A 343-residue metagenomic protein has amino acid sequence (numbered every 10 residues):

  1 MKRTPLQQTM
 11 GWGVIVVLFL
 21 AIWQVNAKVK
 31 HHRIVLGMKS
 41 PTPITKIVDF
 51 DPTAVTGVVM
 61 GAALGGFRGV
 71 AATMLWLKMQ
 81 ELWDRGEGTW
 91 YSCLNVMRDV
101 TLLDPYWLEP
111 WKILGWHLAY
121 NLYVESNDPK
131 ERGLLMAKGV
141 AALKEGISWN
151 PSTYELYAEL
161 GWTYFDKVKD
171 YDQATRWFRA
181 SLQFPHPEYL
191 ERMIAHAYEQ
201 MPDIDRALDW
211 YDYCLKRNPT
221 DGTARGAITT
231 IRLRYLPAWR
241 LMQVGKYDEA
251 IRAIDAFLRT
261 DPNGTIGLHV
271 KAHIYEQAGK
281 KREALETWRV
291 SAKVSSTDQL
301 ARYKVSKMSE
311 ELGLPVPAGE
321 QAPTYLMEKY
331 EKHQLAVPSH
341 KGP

Functional and structural regions predicted by a protein language model:
K2-L114, L118-N121: N-terminal alpha-helical interaction modules that lie
A72-T73, L108-E109, Y154-E155, E188-Y189 (+4 more regions): Helix-start (N-cap) detector for alpha-helical repeat units in TPR-like alpha-solenoids, especially tetratricopeptide
Q80-E81, W116, W162-T163, H196 (+4 more regions): Residue-level recognition of tetratricopeptide repeat
E87, N121, G133, K167-V168 (+4 more regions): Structural motif corresponding to the intra-repeat A-B loop/turn of tetratricopeptide repeats
D99-V100, E145-G146, A180-S181, Y213-C214 (+2 more regions): Canonical positions in the second alpha-helix
D104-P105, P151-S152, F184-H186, P219 (+2 more regions): Short coil turns that delineate tetratricopeptide repeat
N218-P343: Terminal, low-structured helical/coil segments at or just beyond the last alpha-helical repeat
